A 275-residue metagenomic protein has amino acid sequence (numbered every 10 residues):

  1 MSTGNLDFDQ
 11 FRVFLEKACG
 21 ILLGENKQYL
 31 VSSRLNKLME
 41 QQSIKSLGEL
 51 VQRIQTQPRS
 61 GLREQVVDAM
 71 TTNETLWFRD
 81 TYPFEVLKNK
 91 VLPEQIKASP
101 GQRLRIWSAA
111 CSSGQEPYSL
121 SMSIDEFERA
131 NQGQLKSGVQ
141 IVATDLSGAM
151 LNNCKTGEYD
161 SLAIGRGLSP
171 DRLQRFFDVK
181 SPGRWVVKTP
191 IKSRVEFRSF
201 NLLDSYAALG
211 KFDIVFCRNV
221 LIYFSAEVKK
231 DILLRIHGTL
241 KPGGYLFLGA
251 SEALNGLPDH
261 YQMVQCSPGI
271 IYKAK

Functional and structural regions predicted by a protein language model:
M1-W107: Conserved AdoMet
K88, S121-D125, H237: A structural alpha-helix within SAM-dependent methyltransferase catalytic domains
G101-G114, Q140-V142: Conserved class I S-adenosyl-L-methionine
A109, A130-F216, V220-V228, A253-N255: Extended basic-aromatic, gly/pro-enriched interface segments that bind polyanionic ligands
S113-Q132: Conserved SAM-binding loop of SAM-dependent methyltransferases across substrates and taxa, primarily the Class I
K230-P242: A short glycine-rich, Lys/Arg-flanked "PGG" loop and its adjoining helix->strand segment in the class I
G243-A250: Conserved beta-strand signature within the Rossmann-like core of class I S-adenosyl-L-methionine
L257-K275: Core SAM-dependent methyltransferase catalytic element
